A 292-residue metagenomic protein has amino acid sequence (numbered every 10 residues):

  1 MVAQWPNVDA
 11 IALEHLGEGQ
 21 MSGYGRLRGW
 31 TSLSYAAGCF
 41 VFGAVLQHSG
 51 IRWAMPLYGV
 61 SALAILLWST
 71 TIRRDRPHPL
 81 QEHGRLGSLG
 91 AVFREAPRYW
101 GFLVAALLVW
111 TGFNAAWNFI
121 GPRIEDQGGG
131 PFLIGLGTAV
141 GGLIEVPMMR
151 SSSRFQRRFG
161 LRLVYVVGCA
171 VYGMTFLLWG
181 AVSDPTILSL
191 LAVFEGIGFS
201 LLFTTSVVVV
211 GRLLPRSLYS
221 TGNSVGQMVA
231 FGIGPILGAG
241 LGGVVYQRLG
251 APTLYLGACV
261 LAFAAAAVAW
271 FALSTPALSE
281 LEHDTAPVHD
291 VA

Functional and structural regions predicted by a protein language model:
M1-W30: Cytoplasmic helix-loop-helix junction between adjacent transmembrane helices in 12-TM secondary transporters
Q4, G59-H78, A265-L273: C-terminal membrane-cytosol helix-exit motif in multi-pass small-molecule transporters
A44-S61, G243-A262: A membrane-interface helix-boundary motif in multi-pass transporters
L46-Q47, P147-L161, Y246-Q247: Helix-to-loop junctions at the C-terminal end of transmembrane segments in multipass secondary transporters
G59, L163-L178, C259: Structural signature of the two symmetry-related core transmembrane helices
I72-A105, V288: Juxtamembrane intracellular "pre-TM" segments in multi-pass secondary transporters
R98-G137: Helix-loop boundary and gating motifs at the non-cytosolic
G180-L191: Helix-loop junctions at membrane interfaces in 12-TM secondary transporters
